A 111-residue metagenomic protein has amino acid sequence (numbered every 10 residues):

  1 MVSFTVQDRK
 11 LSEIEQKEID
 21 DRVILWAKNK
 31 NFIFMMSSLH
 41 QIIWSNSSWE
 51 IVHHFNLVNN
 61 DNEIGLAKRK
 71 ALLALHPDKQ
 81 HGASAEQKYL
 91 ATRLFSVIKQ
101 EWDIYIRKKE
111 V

Functional and structural regions predicted by a protein language model:
M1-K10: Eukaryotic long, low-complexity intrinsically disordered regulatory regions enriched in serine/proline and acidic/polar
R9-V111: N-terminal J-domain/J-like co-chaperone modules of DnaJ/Hsp40 proteins
